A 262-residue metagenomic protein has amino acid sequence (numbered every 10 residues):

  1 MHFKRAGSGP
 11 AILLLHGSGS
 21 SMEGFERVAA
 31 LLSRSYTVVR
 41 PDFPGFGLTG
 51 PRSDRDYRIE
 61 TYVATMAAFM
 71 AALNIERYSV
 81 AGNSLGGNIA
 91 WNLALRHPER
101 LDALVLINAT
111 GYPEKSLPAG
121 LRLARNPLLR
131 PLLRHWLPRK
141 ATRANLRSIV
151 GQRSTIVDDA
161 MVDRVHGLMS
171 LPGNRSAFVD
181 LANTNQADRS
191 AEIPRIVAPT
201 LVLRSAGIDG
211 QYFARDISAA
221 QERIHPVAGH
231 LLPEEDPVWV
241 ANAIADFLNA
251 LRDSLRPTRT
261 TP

Functional and structural regions predicted by a protein language model:
M1, S116-L117, H135-R195: Conserved alpha/beta-hydrolase catalytic His-Asp/Glu region
M1-I12, R34-Y36, I75-E76, D246-P262: Alpha/beta-hydrolase fold catalytic core
K4-L48: Conserved HGGG/HGGXW glycine-rich cap/lid loop of the alpha/beta-hydrolase fold
A6, R40-A81, L85, N242: Active-site loop/oxyanion-hole signature of alpha/beta-hydrolase fold enzymes
G24-E26, T49-R55, K115-P118: Conserved catalytic-core motifs of eukaryotic protein kinase domains, centered on the activation segment
A30, P199-H230: Conserved loop-alpha-helix segment in the C-terminal half of the alpha/beta-hydrolase fold that carries the catalytic
W91, L95, D102-L132: Flexible "cap/lid" loop of the alpha/beta hydrolase fold
S218-P262: Catalytic active-site module of serine/aspartate enzymes centered on a nucleophile-bearing elbow/loop
